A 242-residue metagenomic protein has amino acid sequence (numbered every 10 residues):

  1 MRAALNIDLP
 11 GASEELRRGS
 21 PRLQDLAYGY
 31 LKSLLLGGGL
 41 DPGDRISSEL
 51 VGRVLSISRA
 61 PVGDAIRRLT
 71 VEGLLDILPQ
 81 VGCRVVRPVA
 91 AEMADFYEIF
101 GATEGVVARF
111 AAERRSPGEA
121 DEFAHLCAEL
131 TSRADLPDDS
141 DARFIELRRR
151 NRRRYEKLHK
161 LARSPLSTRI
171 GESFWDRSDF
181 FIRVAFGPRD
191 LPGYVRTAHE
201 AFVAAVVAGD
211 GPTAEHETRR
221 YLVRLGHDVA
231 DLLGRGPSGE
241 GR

Functional and structural regions predicted by a protein language model:
M1-E113, A230-R242: Short linear motifs at protein or domain termini
R22, I145, D190-G193: Short helix-capping and inter-helix turn/linker motifs at the boundaries of alpha-helical repeat units
E113, P117-V184, V195-A204, A208 (+1 more regions): Conserved amphipathic alpha-helical segments that form helical-bundle/coiled-coil interaction surfaces
L222-L232: A hydrophobic alpha-helix/topogenic segment detector that preferentially activates on transmembrane helices
